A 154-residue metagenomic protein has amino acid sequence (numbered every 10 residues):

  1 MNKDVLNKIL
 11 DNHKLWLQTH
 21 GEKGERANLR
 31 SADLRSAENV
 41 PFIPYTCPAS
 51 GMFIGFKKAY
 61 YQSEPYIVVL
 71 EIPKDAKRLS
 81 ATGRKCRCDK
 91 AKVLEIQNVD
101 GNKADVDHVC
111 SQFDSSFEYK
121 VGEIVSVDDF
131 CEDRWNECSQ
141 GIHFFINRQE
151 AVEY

Functional and structural regions predicted by a protein language model:
M1-Y154: Intrinsic low-complexity/IDR segments
